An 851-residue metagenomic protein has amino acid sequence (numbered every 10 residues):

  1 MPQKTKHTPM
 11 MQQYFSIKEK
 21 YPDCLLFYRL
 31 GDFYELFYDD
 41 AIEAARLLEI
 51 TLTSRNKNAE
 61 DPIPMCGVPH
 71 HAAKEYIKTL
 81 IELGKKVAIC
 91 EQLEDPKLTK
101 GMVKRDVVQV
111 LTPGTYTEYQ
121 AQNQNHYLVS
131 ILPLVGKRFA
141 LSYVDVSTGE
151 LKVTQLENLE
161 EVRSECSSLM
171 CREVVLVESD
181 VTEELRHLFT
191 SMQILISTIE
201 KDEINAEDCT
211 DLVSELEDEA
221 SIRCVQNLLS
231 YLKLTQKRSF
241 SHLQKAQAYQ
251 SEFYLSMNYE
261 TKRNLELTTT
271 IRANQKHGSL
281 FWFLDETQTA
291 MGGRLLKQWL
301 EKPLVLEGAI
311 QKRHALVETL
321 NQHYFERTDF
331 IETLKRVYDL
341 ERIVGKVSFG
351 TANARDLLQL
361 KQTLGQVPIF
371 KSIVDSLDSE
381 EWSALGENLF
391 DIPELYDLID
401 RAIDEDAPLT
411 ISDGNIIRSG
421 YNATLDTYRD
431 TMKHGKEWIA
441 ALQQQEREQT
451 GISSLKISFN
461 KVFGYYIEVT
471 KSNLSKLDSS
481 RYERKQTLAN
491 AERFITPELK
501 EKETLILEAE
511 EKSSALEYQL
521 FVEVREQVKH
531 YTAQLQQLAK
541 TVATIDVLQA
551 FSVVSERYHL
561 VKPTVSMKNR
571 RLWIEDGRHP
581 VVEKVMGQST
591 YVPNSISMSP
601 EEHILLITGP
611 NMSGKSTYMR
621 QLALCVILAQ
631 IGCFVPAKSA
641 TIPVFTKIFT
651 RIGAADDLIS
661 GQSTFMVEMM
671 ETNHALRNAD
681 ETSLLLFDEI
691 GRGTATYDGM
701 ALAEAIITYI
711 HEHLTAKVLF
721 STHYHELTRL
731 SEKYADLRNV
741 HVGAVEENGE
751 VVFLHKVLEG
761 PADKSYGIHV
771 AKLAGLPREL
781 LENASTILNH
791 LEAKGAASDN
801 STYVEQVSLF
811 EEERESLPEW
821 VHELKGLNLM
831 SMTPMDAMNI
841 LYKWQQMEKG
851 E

Functional and structural regions predicted by a protein language model:
M1-T319, E332-K335, D339-S348, A352-A441 (+1 more regions): Charged catalytic and DNA/RNA-contacting regions of genome-maintenance and nucleic-acid-processing enzymes
Q3-K4, Q12-S16, R525, A543 (+3 more regions): Conserved phosphate-binding elements of NTP-dependent enzyme cores
H7-M11, F27, Y38, H70-I77 (+29 more regions): Amphipathic alpha-helical transducer elements in NTP-driven molecular machines
P22, Y38-A41, D218, Q288-T289 (+5 more regions): ATPase nucleotide-binding head domains, primarily ABC-like/P-loop NTPase cores
K201-D208, S256, I271, Q362-E437 (+3 more regions): Amphipathic heptad-repeat alpha-helical coiled-coil/stalk segments that mediate oligomerization, filament/stalk
F349, N353, T363-Q366, A384 (+3 more regions): Charged, surface-exposed helical/loop "interaction arms" that form contiguous linear patches used for dimerization
L488-E526: Extended, charged coiled-coil "arm/hinge" scaffolds of SMC/Rad50-like chromosome-maintenance ATPases and other large
